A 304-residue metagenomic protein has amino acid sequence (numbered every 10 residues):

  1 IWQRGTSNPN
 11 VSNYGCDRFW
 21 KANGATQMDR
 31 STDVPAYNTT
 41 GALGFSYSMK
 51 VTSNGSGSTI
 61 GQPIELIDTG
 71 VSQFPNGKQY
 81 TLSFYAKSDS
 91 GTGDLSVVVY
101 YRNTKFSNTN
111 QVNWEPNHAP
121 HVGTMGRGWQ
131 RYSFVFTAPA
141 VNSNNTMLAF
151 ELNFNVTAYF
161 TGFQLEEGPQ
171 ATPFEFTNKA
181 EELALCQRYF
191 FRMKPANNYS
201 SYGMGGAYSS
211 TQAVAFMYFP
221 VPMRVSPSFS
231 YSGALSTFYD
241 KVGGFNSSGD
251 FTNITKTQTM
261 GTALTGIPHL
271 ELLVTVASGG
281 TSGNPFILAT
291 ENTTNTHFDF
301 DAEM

Functional and structural regions predicted by a protein language model:
I1-M304: Extracellular and organelle-lumenal recognition/adhesion modules and their flexible linkers in secreted
